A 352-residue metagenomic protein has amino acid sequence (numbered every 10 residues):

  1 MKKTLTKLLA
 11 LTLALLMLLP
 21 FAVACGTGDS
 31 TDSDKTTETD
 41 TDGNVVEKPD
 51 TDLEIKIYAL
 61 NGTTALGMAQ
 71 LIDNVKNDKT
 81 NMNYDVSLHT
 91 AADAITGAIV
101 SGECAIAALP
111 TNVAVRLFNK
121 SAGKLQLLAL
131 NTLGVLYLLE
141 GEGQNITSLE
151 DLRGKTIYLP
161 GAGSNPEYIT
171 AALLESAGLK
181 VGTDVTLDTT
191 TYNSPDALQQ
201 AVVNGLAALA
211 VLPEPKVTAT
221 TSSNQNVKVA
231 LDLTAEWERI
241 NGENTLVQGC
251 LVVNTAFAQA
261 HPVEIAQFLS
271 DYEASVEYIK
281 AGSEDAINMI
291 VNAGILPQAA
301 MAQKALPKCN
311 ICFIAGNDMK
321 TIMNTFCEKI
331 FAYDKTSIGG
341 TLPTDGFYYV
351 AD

Functional and structural regions predicted by a protein language model:
M1-T12: Bacterial N-terminal signal peptides that target proteins for export
P20-A24: C-terminal motif of bacterial Sec signal peptides marking the signal peptidase cleavage site
G26-G28: Bacterial signal peptide processing site
K35, T39-T190, A208-E214, A230: Short, glycine-/small- and polar/acidic-enriched structural segments that line small-molecule recognition paths
Q70-L71, L136-I146, T245-E264, A315: A bilobed periplasmic-binding-protein/Venus flytrap-type ligand-binding module shared by bacterial periplasmic
T111-V113, S121, S194-M289: Pocket-lining segment of extracytoplasmic ligand-binding domains
A258-Y333: Secondary-structure end/capping motifs
N324-D352: Conserved C-terminal helix/tail region of periplasmic/extracytoplasmic solute-binding proteins
